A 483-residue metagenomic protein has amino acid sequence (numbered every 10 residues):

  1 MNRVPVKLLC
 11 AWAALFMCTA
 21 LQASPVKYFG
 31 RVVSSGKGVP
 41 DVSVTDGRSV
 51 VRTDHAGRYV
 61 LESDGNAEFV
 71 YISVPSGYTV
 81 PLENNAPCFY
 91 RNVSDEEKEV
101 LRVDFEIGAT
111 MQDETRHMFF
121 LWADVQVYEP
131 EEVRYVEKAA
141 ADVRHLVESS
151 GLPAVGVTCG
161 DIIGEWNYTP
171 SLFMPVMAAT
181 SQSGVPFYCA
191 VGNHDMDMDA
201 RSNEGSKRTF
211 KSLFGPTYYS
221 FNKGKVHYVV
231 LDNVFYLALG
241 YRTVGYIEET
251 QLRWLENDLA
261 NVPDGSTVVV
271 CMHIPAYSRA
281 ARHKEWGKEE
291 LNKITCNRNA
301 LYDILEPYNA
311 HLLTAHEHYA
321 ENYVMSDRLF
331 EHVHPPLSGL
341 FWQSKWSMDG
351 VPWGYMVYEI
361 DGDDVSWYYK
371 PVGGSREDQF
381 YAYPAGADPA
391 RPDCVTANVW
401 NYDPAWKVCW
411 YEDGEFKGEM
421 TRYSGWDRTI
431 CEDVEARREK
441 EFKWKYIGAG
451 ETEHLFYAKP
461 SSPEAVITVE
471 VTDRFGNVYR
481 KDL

Functional and structural regions predicted by a protein language model:
V26-F29, V33-R48, N66: Short, ordered, surface-exposed loop/turn motifs in non-cytosolic proteins
K27, S34-S35, N84-P170, P463-T468: N-terminal active-site segment of His-dependent metallophosphoesterases
D46, E68-N92: A short, solvent-exposed loop/turn motif at the edges and junctions of modular extracellular/periplasmic domains
R48-S63, T421-R422: Short, acidic Ser/Thr/Gly-rich low-complexity loop/linker segments typical of extracellular and cell-surface proteins
V60-Y71, G350: Short Pro-Gly-centered beta-turn/loop motif in secreted/extracellular proteins
G77-E83, E97, N167-D264, E285-H311 (+1 more regions): Extended active-site neighborhood of metal-dependent phosphoesterases/phosphodiesterases
L329-D413, E453-S462, V466-D482: Binuclear metal-dependent phosphoesterase catalytic core
W426-A458: Aromatic sugar-binding surface patches on proteins that engage polysaccharides or sugar-phosphate polymers
